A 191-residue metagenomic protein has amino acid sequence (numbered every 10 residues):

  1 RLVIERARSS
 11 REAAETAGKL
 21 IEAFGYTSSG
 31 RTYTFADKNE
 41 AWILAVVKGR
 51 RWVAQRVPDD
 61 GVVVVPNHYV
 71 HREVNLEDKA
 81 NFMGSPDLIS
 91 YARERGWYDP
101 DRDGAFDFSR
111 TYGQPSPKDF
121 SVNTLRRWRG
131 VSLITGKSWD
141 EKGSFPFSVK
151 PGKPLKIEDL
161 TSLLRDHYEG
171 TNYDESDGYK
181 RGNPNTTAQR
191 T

Functional and structural regions predicted by a protein language model:
R1, A23, D60-V62: Generic secondary-structure boundary/loop-capping signal
L2-R6, A188-T191: Short intrinsically disordered, low-complexity coil segments enriched in acidic
V3-R31: A conserved hydrophobic secondary-structure block that centers on an alpha-helix together with its immediately flanking
S9, G18-K19, Y26, D37-E40 (+2 more regions): An acidic- and aromatic-residue-enriched active-site/binding cleft used to recognize and process polar
A14, G18, R31, D37-E40 (+1 more regions): C-terminus-biased signal that marks the final domain/tail of proteins
T32-Y33, V53: Short polybasic amphipathic segments
A45-H68: Acidic, His- and aromatic-enriched active-site or binding-groove loops in soluble protein domains that engage sugars
